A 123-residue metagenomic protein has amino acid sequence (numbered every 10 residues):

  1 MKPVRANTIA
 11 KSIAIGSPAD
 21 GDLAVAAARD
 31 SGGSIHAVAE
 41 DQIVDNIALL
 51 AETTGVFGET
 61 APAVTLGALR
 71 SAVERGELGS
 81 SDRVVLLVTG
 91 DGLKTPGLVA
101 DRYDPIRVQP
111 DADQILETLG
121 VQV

Functional and structural regions predicted by a protein language model:
M1-F57, L98-V123: Active-site/ligand-binding loops adjacent to catalytic centers
V44-A51, V56-S71, D82-V84: Substrate-binding/catalytic subdomain of NAD(P)-dependent oxidoreductase enzymes
L66-V123: Catalytic phosphate/nucleotide-handling subdomain of diverse soluble enzymes
